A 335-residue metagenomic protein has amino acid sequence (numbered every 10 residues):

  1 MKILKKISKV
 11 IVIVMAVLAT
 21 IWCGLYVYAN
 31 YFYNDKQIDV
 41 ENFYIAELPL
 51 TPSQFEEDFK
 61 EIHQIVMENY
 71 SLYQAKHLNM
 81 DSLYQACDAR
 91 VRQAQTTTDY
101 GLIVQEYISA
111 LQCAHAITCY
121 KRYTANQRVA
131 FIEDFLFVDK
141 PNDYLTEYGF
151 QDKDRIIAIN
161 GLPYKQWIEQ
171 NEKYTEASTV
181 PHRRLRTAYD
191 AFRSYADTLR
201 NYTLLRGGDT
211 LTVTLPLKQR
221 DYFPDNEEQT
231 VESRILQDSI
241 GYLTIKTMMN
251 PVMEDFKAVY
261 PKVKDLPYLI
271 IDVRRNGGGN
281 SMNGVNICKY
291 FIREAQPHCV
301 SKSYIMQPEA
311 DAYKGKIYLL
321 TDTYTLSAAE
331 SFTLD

Functional and structural regions predicted by a protein language model:
K2-Y268, R275-G277: Flexible, low-complexity junctional segments that flank or bridge functional domains
I62, F332-T333: Bilobed periplasmic-binding protein/Venus flytrap-like ligand-binding cleft at the lobe interface of extracytoplasmic
A258-P261, C288, T333-D335: Short, solvent-exposed amphipathic alpha-helical segments in soluble enzyme and RNA/protein-processing domains
Y268-I270, Y318: Hydrophobic "anchor" residues on beta-strands that sit immediately upstream of conserved functional sites
I270-I271, C299: Short hydrophobic alpha-helical runs that function as membrane-insertion/retention elements
G277-S327, S331: Gly/Ser/Thr-rich loop/hinge elements
